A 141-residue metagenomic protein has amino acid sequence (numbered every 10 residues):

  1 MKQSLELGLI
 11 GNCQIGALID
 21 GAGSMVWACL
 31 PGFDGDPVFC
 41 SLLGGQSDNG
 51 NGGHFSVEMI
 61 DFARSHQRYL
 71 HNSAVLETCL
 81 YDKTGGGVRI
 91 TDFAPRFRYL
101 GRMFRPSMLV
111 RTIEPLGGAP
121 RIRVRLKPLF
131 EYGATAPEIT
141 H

Functional and structural regions predicted by a protein language model:
K2-H141: Beta-sandwich/jelly-roll carbohydrate-recognition scaffolds of carbohydrate-active enzymes
